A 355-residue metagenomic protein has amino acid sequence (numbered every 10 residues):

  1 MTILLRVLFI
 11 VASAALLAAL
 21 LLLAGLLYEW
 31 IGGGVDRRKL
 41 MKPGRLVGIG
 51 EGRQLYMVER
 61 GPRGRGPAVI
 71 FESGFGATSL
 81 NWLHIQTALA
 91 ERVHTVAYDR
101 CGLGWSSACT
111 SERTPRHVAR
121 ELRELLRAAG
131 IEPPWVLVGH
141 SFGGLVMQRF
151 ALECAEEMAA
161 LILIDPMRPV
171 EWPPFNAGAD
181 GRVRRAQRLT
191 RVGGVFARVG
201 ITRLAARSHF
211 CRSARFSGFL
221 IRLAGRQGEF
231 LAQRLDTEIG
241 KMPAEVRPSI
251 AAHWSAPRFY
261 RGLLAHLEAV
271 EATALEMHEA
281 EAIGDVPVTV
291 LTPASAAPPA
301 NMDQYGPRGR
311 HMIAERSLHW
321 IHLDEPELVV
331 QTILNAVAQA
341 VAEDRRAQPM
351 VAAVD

Functional and structural regions predicted by a protein language model:
M1-R45: N-terminal membrane-anchoring alpha-helices
L4, P307-D355: Catalytic active-site module of serine/aspartate enzymes centered on a nucleophile-bearing elbow/loop
W30-P67, L80, H84: N-terminal signal-anchor transmembrane helix
E51, V58-R60, A97-V138, C154 (+1 more regions): Active-site loop/oxyanion-hole signature of alpha/beta-hydrolase fold enzymes
E59-W105, L145: Conserved HGGG/HGGXW glycine-rich cap/lid loop of the alpha/beta-hydrolase fold
I70-G74, H140, D165: The conserved beta1-alpha1 loop
P115, M158, I162-G309: Flexible "cap/lid" subdomain of the alpha/beta-hydrolase fold that forms the substrate-access gate
G139, G143, M147: Gly/Ala-rich beta-loop-alpha elbow adjacent to hydrolase catalytic centers
